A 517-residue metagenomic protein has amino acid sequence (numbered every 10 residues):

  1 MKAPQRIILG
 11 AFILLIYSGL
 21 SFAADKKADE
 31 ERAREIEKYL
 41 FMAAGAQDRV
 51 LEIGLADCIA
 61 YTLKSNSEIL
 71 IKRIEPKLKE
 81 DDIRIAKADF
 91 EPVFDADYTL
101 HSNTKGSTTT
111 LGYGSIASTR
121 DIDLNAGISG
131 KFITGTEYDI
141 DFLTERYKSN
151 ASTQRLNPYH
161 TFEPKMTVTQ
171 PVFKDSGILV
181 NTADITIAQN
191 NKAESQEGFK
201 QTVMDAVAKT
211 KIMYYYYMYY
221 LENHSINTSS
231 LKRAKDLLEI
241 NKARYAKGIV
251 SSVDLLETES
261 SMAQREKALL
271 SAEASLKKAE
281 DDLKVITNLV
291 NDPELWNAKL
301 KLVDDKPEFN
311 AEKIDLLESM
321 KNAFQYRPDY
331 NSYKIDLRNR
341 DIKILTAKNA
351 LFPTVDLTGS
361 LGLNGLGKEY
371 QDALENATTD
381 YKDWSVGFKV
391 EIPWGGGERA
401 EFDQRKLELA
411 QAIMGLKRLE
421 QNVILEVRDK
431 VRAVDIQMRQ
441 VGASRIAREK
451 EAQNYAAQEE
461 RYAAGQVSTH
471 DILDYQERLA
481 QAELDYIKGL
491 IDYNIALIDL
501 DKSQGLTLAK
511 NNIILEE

Functional and structural regions predicted by a protein language model:
M1-L9: Bacterial N-terminal signal peptides that target proteins for export
G10-S18: Bacterial N-terminal signal peptides
F22-K27, A33-A43, Q47, T104 (+6 more regions): Acidic, low-complexity, intrinsically disordered peripheral segments
A46-V50, Y98-M166, K301-K313, L345 (+2 more regions): Small/polar, glycine/serine/threonine/aspartate-rich low-complexity segments that form flexible
Y61-L70, K77-P92, N125-P158, T167-D184 (+7 more regions): A glycine-/polar-enriched beta->alpha junction
T62, V250, D254-L255, L289-T358 (+1 more regions): Amphipathic alpha-helical coiled-coil scaffold segments and their short linker/junction regions
I71-A86, T202-N227, D236, A243 (+6 more regions): Amphipathic alpha-helical coiled-coil segments
A86, Q196-S319, A433, R478-L479 (+1 more regions): Periplasmic alpha-helical coiled-coil/stalk elements that build and connect Gram-negative outer-membrane
